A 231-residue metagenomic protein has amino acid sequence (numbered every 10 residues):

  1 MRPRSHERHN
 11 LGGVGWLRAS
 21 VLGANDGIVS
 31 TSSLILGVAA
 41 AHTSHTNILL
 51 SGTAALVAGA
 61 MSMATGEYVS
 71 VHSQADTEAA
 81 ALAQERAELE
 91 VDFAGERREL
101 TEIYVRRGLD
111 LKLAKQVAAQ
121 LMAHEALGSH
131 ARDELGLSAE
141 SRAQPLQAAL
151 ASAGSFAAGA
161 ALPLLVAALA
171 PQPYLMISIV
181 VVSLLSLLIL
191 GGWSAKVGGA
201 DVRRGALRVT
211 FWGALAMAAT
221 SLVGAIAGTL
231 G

Functional and structural regions predicted by a protein language model:
M1-R18, V71-A153: Cytosol/matrix-facing amphipathic helices and coiled-coil assembly/linker segments of eukaryotic membrane proteins
M1-S70: Internal alpha-helical transmembrane segments
G12-G23, H45-T53, L113, Q144-L150 (+2 more regions): The feature identifies polytopic integral membrane transport proteins across all domains of life
W16-L34, A139-V166: Transmembrane alpha-helical segments and their cytosolic interface motifs in multi-pass membrane proteins
A58, S62, G159, P163 (+3 more regions): Alpha-helical transmembrane segments of multipass membrane proteins
P173-L185: Structural signature of hydrophobic alpha-helical transmembrane segments
I189-A214: Interfacial loop-to-transmembrane junctions
S221-G231: Juxtamembrane boundary at the C-terminal end of a transmembrane helix
